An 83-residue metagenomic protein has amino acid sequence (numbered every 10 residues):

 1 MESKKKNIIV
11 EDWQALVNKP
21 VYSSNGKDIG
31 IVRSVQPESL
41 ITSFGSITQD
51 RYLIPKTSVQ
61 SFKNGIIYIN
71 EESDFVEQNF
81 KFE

Functional and structural regions predicted by a protein language model:
M1-E83: Peripheral interaction segments used for macromolecular assembly
